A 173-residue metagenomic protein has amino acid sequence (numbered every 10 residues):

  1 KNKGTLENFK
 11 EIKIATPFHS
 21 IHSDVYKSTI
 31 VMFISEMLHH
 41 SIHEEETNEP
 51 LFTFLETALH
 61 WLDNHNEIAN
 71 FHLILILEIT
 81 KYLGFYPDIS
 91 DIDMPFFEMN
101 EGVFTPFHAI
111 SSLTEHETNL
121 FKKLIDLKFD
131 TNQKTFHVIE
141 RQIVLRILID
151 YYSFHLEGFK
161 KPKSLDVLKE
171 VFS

Functional and structural regions predicted by a protein language model:
K1-S173: Non-catalytic alpha-helical scaffolds and adjoining flexible linkers that form interface surfaces for assembly
